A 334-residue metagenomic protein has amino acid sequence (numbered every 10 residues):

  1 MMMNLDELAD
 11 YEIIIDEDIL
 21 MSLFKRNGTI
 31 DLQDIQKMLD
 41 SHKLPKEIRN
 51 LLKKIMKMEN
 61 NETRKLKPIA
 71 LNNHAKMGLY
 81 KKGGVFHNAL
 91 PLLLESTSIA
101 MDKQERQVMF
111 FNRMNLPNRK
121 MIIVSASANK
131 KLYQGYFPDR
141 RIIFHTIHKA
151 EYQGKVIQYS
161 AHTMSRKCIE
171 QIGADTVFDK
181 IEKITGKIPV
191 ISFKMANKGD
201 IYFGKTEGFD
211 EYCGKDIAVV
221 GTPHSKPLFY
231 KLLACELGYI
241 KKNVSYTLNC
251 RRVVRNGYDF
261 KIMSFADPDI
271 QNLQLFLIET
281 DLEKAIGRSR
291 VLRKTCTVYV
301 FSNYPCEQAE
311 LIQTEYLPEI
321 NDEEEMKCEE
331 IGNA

Functional and structural regions predicted by a protein language model:
M1-A334: ASCE RecA-like P-loop NTPase motor cores that couple ATP hydrolysis to mechanical translocation on nucleic acids
